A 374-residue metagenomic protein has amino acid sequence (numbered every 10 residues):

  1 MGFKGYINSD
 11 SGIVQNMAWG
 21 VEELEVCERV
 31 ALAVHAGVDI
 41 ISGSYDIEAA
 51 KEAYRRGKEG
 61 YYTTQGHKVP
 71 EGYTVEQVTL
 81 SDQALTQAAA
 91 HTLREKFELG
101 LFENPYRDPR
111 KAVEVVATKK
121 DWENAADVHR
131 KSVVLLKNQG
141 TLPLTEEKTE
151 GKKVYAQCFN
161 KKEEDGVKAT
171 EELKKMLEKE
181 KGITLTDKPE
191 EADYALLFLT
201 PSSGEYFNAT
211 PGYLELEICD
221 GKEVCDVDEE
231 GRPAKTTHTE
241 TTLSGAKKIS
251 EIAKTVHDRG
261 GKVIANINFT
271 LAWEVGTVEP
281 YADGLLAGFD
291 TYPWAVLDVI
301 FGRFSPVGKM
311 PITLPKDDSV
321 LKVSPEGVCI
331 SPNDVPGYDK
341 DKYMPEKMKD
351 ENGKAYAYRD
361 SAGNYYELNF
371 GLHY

Functional and structural regions predicted by a protein language model:
M1-G2, N8-A18, E23, A50-G57 (+4 more regions): C-terminal non-catalytic regions of proteins with extracellular/luminal or membrane-system context
A18-A36: Conserved phosphate-binding loops in nucleotide/dinucleotide-binding enzymes
R29, A84, A88, D121-V128: Generic hydrophobic secondary-structure packing signal
G37, S44, K51-E103: Long, well-ordered, tryptophan-enriched scaffold segments
V38-D39, D283: Receiver (REC) domain switch/active-site residues of two-component response regulators
P105-T118: Flexible, acidic loop-helix segments that line cofactor/substrate-binding pockets
